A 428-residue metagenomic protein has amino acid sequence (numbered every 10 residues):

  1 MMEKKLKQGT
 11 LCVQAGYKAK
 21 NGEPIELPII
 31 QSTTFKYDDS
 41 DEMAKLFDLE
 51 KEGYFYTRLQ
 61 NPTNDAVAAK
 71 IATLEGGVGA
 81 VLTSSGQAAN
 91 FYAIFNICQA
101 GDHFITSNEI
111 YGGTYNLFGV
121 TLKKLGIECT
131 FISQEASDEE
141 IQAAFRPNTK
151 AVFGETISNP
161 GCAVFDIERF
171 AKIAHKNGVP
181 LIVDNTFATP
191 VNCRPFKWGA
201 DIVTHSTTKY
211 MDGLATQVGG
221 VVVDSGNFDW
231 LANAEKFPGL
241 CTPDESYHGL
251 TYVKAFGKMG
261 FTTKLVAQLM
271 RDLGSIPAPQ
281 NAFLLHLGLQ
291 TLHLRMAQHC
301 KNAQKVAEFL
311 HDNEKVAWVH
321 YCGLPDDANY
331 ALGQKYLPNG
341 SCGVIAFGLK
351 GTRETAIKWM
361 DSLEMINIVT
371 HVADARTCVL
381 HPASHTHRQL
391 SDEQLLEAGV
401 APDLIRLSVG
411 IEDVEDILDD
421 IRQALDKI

Functional and structural regions predicted by a protein language model:
M2-E3, G9-K18, A80-D312: Conserved PLP-enzyme active-site core in the AAT-like
M2-N61, A69: N-terminal "arm"/small-domain region of PLP-dependent enzymes with the aminotransferase-like
T34, S225-F228, L349-T352: Short loop segments at secondary-structure junctions
D39-F91, G113-T121: Conserved N-terminal alpha-helix of the aminotransferase class I/II PLP-enzyme fold
G76, N148, K315-W318, M365 (+1 more regions): Glycine-centered tight turns that cap/initiate beta-strands
G119-V120, E128-C129, A143, P147-K150 (+4 more regions): PLP-dependent enzyme catalytic core of the Aspartate aminotransferase-like
L273-I276, Q280-A282, L287, T291 (+4 more regions): Conserved small-domain helix->loop->beta segment predominantly found in fold-type I
